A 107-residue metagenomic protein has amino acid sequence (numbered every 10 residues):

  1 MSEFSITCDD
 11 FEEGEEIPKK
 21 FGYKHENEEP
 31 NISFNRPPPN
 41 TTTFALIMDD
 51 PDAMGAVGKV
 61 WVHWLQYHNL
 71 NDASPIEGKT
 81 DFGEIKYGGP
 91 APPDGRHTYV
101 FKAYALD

Functional and structural regions predicted by a protein language model:
M1-D107: N-terminus-centered regions that define maturation/targeting leaders and the start of the first functional domain
